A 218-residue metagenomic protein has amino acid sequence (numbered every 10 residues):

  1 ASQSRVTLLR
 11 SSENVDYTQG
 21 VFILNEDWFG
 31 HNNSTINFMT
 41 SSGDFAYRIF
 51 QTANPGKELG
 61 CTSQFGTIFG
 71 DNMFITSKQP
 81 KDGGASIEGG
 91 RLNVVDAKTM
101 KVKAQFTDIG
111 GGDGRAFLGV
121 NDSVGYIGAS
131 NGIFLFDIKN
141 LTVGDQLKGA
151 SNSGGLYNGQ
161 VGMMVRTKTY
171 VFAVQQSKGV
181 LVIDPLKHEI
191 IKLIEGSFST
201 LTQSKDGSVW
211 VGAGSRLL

Functional and structural regions predicted by a protein language model:
A1-V21: Bacterial Sec-dependent N-terminal signal peptides
L9-S11, E58-I68, G110-D122, S153-K168 (+1 more regions): Repeated scaffold domains used in trafficking and secretory/extracellular systems, primarily beta-propellers
G20-L24, N72-T76, V124-I127, F134 (+2 more regions): Conserved beta-propeller blade signature
D27-H31, Q79-A85, G132-F134, K178-G179 (+1 more regions): Short glycine/acidic-enriched loop and turn motifs that connect beta-strands
N37, N93, F134, L181-V182 (+1 more regions): WD40 beta-propeller blade core
T40-G43, D96-M100, D137-L141, D184-H188: Short loop/turn segments that connect beta-strands within beta-propeller blades
F45-G56, V102-D108, V143-N152, I191-G196: Beta-propeller fold detector
R48-F117: Blade-loop segments of beta-propeller domains
